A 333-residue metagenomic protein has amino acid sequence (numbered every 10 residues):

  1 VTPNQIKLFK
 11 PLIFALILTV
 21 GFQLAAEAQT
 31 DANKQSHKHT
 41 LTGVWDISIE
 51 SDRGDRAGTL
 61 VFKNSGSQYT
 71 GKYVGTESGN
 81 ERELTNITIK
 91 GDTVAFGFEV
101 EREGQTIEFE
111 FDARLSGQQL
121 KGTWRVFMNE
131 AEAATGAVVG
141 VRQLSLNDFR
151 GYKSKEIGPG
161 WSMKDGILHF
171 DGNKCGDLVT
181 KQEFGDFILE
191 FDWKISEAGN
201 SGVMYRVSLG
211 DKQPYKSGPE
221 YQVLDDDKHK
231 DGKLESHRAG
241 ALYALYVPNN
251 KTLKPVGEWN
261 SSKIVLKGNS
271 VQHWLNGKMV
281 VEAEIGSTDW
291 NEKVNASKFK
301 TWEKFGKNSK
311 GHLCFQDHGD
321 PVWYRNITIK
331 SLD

Functional and structural regions predicted by a protein language model:
V1-F14: Bacterial N-terminal signal peptides that target proteins for export
N4-K7, V20, D31: Short, low-complexity interaction segments enriched in Ser/Thr/Pro/Gly
L12-Q23: Bacterial N-terminal signal peptides
A26-A28: Boundary at the C-terminal end of the N-terminal hydrophobic targeting segment
T30-Q35, H39-V44, E50-K63, Q68 (+1 more regions): Carbohydrate-interacting regions of secretory-pathway proteins
